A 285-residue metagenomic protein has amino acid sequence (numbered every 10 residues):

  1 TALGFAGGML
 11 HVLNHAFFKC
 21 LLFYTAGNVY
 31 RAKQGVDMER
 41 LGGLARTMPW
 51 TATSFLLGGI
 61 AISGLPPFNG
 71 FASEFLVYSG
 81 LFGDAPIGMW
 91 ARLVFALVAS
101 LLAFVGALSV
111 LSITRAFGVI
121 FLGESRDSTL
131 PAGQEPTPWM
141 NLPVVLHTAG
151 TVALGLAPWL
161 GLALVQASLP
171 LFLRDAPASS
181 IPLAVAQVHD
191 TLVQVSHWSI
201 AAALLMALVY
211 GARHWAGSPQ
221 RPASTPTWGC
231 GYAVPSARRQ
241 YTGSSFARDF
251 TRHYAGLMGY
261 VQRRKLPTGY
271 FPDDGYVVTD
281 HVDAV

Functional and structural regions predicted by a protein language model:
T1-M38: Alpha-helical multi-pass transmembrane bundles of energy-transducing inner-membrane proteins
K19, F23-A26, G35, E74-F75 (+2 more regions): Alpha-helical transmembrane segments of polytopic integral membrane proteins, especially the permease/helical cores
K19-F23, F95-Q134, H197-T225: Predominantly late transmembrane helices and immediately cytosolic-facing juxtamembrane segments
F23-A26, F71-L81, L162-L169: Re-entrant/interfacial helical elements at transmembrane boundaries that shape and gate the permeation pathway
V29-A85, R92-V105, L130-A153, Y232-R239: Interfacial and helix-entry/exit segments of alpha-helical transmembrane bundles in multi-pass inner-membrane proteins
E39-R46, V119-G123, P170, T227 (+1 more regions): Short amphipathic alpha-helical coupling elements at transmembrane boundaries
A61, L65-F71, A103-R126, G150-Q166 (+1 more regions): Transmembrane-helix bundle segments that line or gate the permeation/cavity pathway in multi-pass membrane proteins
L160-I200, A212-V285: Aromatic-capped, Gly/Pro-kinked transmembrane alpha-helices
